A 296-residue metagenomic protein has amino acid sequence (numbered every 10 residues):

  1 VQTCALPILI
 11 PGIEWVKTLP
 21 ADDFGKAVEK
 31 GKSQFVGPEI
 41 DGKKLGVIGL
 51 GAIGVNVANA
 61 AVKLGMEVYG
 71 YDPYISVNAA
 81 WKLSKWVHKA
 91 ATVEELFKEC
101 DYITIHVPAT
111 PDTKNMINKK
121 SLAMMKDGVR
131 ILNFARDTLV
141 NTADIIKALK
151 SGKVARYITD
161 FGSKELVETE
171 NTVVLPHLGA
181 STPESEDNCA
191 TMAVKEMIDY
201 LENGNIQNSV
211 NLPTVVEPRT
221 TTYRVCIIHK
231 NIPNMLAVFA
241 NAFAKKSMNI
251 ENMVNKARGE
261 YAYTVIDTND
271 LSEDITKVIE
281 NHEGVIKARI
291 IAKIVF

Functional and structural regions predicted by a protein language model:
V1, A5-K44, N208: Phosphate-binding beta-alpha-beta segment of Rossmann-like dinucleotide-binding domains, i.e., the NAD(P)
A5-W15, N59-M66, T191-N205, A240-A244 (+1 more regions): Oxidoreductase and adenylate-handling cofactor-binding alpha/beta cores
L50-G51: Glycine-rich Rossmann-fold phosphate-binding loop(s) that bind the pyrophosphate of adenine dinucleotide cofactors
G54-V55: N-terminal Rossmann-fold NAD(P) dinucleotide-binding loop
P73-E165, S181: Rossmann-like adenosine-cofactor binding region
D127-R219, Y263, A292-F296: Rossmann-like dinucleotide-binding domain for NAD(H)/NADP(H)
Q207, N211-F296: A conserved regulatory-domain signal marking ACT and ACT-like small-molecule sensing domains and adjacent regulatory
